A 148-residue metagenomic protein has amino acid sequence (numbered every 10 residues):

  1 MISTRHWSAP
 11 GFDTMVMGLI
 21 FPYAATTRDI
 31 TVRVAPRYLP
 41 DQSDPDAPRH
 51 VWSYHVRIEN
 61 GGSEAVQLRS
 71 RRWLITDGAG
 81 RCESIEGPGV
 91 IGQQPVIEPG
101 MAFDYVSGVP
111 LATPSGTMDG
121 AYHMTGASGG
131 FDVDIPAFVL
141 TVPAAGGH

Functional and structural regions predicted by a protein language model:
V16-P48: Low-complexity, acidic Ser/Thr/Pro/Gly-rich terminal tails and inter-domain linkers that flank the onset of structured
S43-D44, E64-A65, A112-G116: Short glycine/serine/proline-enriched coil/turn segments at secondary-structure junctions
P48-Y54, M118-D119: Short, solvent-exposed loop/turn segments enriched in Ser/Thr/Gly
I58-G62: Asparagine-centered strand-capping/turn motif at beta-strand->loop junctions
E64-E83, M124: Short acidic, flexible loop segments centered on an aromatic residue
S84-S115: Intrinsically disordered, low-complexity Pro/Gly/Ser/Thr-rich segments with frequent PxxP/GP/PP motifs and embedded
P110-H148: Terminal connector regions
